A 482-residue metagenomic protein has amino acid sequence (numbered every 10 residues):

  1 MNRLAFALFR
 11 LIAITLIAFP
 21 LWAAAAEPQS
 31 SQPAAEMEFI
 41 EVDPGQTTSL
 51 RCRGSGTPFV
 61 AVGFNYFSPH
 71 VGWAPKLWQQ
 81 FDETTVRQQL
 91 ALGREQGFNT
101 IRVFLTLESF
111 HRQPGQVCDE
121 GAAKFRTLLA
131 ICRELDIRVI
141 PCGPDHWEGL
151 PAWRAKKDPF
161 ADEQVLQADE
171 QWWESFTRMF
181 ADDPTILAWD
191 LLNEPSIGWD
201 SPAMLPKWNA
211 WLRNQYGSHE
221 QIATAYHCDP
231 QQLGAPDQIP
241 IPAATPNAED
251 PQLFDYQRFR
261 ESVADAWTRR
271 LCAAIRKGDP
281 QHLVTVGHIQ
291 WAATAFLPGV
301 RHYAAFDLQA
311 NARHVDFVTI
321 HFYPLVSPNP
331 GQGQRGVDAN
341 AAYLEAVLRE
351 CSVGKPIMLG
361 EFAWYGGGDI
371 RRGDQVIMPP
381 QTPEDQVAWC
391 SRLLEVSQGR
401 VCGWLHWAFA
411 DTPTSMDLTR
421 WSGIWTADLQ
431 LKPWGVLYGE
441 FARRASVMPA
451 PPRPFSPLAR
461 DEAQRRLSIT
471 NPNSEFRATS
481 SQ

Functional and structural regions predicted by a protein language model:
M1-L4, R10: Positively charged n-region of N-terminal signal peptides that target proteins for export
L8-P20: Bacterial N-terminal signal peptides
F19-P33: Bacterial Sec-dependent signal peptides at the C-terminal "C-region" and cleavage site
A35-V315, R372-G373, Q381, W404-H406 (+1 more regions): Active-site mouth of glycoside hydrolases
C132, I275, E350-S352, S397: A generic structural signal for well-ordered alpha-helical segments
A152, I241-Q257, V286-W291, I320-Q334 (+2 more regions): Active-site clefts of carbohydrate-active enzymes
P206, A310, H314, E350 (+1 more regions): Aromatic-rich peripheral "rim/lid" segments of glycoside hydrolase catalytic domains that contact and position glycan
P298-L344: Extended hydrophobic/aromatic segments used for targeting, binding, or gating
